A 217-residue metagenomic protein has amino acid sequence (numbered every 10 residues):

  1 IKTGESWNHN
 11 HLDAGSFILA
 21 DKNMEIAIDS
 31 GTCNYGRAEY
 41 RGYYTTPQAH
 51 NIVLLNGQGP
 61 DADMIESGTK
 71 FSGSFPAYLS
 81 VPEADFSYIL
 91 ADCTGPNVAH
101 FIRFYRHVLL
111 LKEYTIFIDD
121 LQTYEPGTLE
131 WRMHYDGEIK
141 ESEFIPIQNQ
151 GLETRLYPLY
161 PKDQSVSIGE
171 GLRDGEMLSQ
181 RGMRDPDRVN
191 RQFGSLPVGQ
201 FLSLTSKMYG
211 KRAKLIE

Functional and structural regions predicted by a protein language model:
I1-A27, P197-Q200, I216: Carbohydrate-active enzyme catalytic cores, enriched for enzymes that act on polyanionic acidic polysaccharides
G31-T32: Residue-level structural signal for beta-strand termini and adjacent loop
Y35-E217: CBM-like, beta-strand-rich accessory domains located in the C-terminal region of large, secreted polysaccharide-active
